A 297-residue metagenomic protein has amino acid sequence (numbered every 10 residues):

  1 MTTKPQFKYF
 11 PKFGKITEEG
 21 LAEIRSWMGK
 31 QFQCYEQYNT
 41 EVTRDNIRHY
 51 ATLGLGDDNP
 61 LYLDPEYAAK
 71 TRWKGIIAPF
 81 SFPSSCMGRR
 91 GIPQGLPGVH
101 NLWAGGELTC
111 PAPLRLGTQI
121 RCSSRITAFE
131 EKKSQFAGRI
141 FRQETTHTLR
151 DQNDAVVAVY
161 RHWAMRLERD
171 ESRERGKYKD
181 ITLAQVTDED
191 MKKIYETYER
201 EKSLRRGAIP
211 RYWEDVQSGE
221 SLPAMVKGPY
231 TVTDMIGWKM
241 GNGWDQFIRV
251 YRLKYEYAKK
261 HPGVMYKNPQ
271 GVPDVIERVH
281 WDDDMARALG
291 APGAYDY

Functional and structural regions predicted by a protein language model:
T2-G105, E171-Y297: Hot-dog-fold acyl-thioester-processing enzymes
A104-N153, R161, G219: Hydrophobic beta-sheet segments that form the core/acyl-binding groove of ACP/CoA-dependent acyl-chain-processing
E130-K132, A155, D170, V232: Residue-level signal for secondary-structure boundary sites
V157-Y160, P223: A structural microfeature
R161-D170: Short, solvent-exposed aromatic-acidic interface loops
